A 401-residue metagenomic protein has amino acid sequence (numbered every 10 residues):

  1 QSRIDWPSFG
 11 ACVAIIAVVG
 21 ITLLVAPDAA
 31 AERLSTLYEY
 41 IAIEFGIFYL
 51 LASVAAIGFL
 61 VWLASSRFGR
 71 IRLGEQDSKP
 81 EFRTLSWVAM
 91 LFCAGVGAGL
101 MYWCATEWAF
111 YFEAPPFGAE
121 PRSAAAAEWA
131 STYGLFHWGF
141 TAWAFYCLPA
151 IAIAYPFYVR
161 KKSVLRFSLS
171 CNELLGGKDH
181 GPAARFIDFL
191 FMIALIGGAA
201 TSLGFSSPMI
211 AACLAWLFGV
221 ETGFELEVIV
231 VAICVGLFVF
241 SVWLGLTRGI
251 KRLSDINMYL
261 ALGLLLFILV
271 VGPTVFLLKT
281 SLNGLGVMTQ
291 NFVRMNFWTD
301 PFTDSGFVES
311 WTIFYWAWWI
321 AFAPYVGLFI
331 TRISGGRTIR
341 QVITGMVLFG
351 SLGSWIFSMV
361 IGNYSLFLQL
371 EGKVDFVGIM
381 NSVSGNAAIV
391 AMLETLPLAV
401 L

Functional and structural regions predicted by a protein language model:
Q1, A26-I41, L60-E81, A130-H137 (+5 more regions): Membrane-water interface regions at transmembrane-helix termini and the short interhelical loops of multi-pass membrane
Q1-A126, L266, V270: N-terminal alpha-helical transmembrane segments of multi-pass membrane transport and channel/translocase proteins
S2, L34-Y49, S123-T141, W216-G219 (+2 more regions): Membrane-interface segments at the starts/ends of alpha-helical transmembrane spans
S2-G10, A14-L24, I57-L60, V96-L100 (+3 more regions): Helix-loop-helix module between adjacent transmembrane segments
S8-V13, E44, F48-A55, L85-F92 (+6 more regions): Alpha-helical transmembrane segments
E32-Y38, S65-T84, A109-Y133, Y155-P182 (+3 more regions): Flexible loop linkers connecting adjacent transmembrane helices in multi-pass alpha-helical membrane transporters
S35, S65, E75, S86-M90 (+10 more regions): Alpha-helical multipass membrane-protein architecture
D179, A183-R337, T344, F349-L401: Membrane-embedded translocation segments of transport machinery
